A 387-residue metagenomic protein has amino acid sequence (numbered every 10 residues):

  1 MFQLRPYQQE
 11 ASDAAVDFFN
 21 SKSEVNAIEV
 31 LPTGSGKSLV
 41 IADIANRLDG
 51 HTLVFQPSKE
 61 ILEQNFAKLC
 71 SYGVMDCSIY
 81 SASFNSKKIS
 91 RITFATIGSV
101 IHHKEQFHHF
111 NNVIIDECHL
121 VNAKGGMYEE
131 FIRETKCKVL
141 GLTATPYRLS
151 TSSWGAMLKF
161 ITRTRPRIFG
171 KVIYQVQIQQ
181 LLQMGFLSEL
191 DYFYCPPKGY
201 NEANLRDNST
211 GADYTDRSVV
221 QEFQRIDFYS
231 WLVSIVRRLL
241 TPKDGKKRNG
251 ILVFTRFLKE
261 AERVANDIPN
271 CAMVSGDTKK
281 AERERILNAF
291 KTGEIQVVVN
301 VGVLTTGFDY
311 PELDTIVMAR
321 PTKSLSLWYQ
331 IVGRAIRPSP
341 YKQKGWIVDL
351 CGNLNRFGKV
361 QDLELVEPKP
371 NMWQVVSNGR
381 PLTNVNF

Functional and structural regions predicted by a protein language model:
M1-V30: Conserved pre-motif I regulatory segment
K22-I44, F254, V274, V299: Walker A/P-loop
T33, S38-S71, R256-L258: Conserved Walker A/P-loop ATP-binding site and its immediately adjacent core in helicase/helicase-like ATPase domains
E63, S78-I89, L252, E260-R263 (+1 more regions): Conserved helicase ATPase core of P-loop NTP-dependent helicases/translocases
S71-E105: Inter-Walker segment of RecA-like/P-loop motor cores
G98-K104, V121, S275-K369: Conserved RecA-like P-loop NTPase helicase motor core
L120-D191: Post-DEXD/H (motif II) to motif III coupling segment of the RecA-like Helicase ATP-binding lobe
R167-L252: Conserved interdomain linker/interface between the two RecA-like ATPase lobes of SF2 helicase motors
